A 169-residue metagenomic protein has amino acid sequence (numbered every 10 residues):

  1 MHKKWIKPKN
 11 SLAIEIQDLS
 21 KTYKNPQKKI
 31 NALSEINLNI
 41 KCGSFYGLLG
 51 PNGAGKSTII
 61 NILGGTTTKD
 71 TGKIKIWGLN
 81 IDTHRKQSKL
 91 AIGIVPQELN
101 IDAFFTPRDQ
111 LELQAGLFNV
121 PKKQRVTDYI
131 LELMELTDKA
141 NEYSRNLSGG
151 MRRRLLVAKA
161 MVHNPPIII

Functional and structural regions predicted by a protein language model:
H2-A13, T22-E35, R85: A short, flexible loop at the N-terminus of ABC-type nucleotide-binding domains that lies
P51-G55: Walker A (P-loop) phosphate-binding loop of ABC-type ATPase nucleotide-binding domains
G64: Helix-to-loop junction immediately C-terminal to a conserved catalytic motif
G72-N80, Q87-S88: Conserved ABC transporter NBD signature motif
E112, G116-K139: Conserved ABC ATPase "signature" region
Y143-L147: Conserved ABC ATPase signature
N164: Conserved catalytic motifs of ABC-family nucleotide-binding domains
